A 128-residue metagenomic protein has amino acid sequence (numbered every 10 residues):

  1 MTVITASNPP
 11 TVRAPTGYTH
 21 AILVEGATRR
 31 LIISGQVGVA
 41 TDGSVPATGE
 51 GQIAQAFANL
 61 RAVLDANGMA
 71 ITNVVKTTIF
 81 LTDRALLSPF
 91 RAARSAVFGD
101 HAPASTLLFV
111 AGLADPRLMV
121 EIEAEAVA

Functional and structural regions predicted by a protein language model:
M1-V75, L81-A128: N-terminal presequence-like segments and the immediate start of the first folded domain
